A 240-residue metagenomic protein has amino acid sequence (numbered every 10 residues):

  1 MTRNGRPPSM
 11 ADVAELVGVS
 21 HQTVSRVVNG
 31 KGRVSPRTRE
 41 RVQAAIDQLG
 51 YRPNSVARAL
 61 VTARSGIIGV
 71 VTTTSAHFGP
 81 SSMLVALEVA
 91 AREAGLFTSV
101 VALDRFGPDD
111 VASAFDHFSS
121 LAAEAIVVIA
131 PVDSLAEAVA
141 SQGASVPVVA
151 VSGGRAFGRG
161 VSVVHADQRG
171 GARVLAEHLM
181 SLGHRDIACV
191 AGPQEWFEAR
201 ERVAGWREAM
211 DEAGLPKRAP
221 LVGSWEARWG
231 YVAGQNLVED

Functional and structural regions predicted by a protein language model:
M1-P8, I67-E177, S181: Alpha-helical recognition/docking segments in bacterial nutrient-uptake and carbohydrate-utilization systems
M1-S65: N-terminal helix-turn-helix DNA-binding module of bacterial transcription factors
S20, G66, E124, H184-I187 (+1 more regions): Short acidic/polar active-site loop segments enriched in Thr and Asp
T23-R26, L60-A76, A86, H178 (+1 more regions): Short beta-strand segments enriched in small/hydrophobic residues
S55, T73-S82, V100-D110, G153 (+2 more regions): Hinge/beta->alpha junction and helix N-cap segments in small-molecule ligand-binding domains
T62, S120, S181, E239-D240: Alpha-helix termination/capping residues and helix-transition junctions
V70, A122-A130, A188-A191, P220-L221 (+1 more regions): Periplasmic-binding protein-like
